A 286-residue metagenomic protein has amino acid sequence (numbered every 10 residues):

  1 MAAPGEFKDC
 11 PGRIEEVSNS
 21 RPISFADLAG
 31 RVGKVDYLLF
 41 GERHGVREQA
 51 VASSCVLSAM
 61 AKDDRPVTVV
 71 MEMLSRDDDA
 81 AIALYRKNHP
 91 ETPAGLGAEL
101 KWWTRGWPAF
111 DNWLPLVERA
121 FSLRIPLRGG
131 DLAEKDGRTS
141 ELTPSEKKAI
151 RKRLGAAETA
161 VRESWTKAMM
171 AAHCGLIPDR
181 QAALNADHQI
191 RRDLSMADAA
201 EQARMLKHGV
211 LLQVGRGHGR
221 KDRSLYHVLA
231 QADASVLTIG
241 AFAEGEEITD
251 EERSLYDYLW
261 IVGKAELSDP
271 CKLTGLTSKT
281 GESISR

Functional and structural regions predicted by a protein language model:
M1-R286: Compositional signal for N-terminal targeting/processing segments
